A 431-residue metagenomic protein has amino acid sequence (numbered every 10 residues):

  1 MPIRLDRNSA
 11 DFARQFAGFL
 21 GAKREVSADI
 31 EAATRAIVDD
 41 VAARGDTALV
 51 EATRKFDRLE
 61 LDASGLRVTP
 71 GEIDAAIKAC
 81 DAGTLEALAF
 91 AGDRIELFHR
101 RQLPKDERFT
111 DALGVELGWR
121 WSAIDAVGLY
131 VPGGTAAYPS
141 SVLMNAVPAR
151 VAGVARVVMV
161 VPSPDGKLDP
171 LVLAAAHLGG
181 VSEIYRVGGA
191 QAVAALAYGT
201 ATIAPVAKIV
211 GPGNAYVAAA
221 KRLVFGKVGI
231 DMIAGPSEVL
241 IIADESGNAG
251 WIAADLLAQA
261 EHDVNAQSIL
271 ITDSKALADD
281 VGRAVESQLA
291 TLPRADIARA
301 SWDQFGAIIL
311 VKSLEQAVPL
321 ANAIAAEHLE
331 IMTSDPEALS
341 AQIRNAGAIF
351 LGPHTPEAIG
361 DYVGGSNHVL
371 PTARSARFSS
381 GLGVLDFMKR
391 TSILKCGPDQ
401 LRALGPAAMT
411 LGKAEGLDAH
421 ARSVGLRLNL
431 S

Functional and structural regions predicted by a protein language model:
M1-A123: N-terminal Rossmann-like NAD(P)+-binding subdomain of aldehyde/semialdehyde dehydrogenases
I3-N8, E183-G188, I308-S313: Short acidic-hydrophobic, aromatic-tinged amphipathic segments that line or gate anion-handling sites
P104-F109, G229, A266-I271, T291-W302 (+3 more regions): Flexible, glycine/charged-enriched surface loops at secondary-structure junctions
F109-A174: Conserved small-residue-rich beta-alpha loop and adjacent elements that most often cradle the phosphate/pyrophosphate
G180-Q267: Conserved NAD(P)+-binding/catalytic subdomain of aldehyde/semialdehyde dehydrogenases
A258, H262, L270-A346: A glycine- and small/hydrophobic-rich beta-loop-beta segment that serves as a flexible "lid/hinge" or phosphate-binding
L314, A323-S431: C-terminal core of ALDH-fold dehydrogenases
